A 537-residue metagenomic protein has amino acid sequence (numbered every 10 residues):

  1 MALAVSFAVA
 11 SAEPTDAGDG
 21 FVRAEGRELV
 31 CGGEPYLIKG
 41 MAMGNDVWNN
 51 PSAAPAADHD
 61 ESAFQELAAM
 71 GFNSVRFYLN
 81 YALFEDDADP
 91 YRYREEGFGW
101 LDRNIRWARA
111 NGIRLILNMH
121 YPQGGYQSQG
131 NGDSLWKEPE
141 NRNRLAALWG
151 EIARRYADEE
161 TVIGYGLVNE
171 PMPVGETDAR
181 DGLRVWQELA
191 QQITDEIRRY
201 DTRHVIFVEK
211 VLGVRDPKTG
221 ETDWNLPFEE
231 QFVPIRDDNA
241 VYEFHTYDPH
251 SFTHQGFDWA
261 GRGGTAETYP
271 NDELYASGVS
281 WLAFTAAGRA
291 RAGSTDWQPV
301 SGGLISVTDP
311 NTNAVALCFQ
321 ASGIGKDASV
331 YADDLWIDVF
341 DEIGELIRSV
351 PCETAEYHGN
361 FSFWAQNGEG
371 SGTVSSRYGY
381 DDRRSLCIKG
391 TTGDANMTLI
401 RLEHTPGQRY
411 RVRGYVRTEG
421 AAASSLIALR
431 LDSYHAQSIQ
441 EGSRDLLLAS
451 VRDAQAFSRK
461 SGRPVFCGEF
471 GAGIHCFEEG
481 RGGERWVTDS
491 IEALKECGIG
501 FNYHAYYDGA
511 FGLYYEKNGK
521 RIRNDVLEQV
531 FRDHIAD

Functional and structural regions predicted by a protein language model:
M1-S6: Bacterial N-terminal signal peptides
S11-S74, A421, E441, D445 (+1 more regions): N-terminal carbohydrate-binding accessory modules
L37-M43, N73-L79, L83, R114-N118 (+5 more regions): Structural recognition of the beta-strand scaffold that forms the well-ordered cores of secreted hydrolase catalytic
V47-A54, Y81-G99, Q123-E140, P173-A179 (+3 more regions): Surface-exposed, active-site-proximal loop segments in enzymatic domains
A56, A147-G150, R154-A157, T161-V162 (+4 more regions): Extracellular glycoside hydrolase catalytic/binding regions
A56-Y126, R144, W186-R203, F207-E209 (+1 more regions): Aromatic-lined substrate-binding rim segments of carbohydrate-active enzymes
A276-E441: Extracellular and organelle-lumenal recognition/adhesion modules and their flexible linkers in secreted
F284-T285, D338, N360-G370, V374-S376 (+2 more regions): Aromatic-rich peripheral "rim/lid" segments of glycoside hydrolase catalytic domains that contact and position glycan
